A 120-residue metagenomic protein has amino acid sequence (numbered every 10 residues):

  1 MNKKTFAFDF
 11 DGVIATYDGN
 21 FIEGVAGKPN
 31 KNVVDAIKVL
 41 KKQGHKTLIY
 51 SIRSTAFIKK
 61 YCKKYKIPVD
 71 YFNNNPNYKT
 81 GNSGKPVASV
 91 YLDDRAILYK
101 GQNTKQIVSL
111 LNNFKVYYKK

Functional and structural regions predicted by a protein language model:
M1-K120: HAD-like aspartate-dependent phosphatase fold
